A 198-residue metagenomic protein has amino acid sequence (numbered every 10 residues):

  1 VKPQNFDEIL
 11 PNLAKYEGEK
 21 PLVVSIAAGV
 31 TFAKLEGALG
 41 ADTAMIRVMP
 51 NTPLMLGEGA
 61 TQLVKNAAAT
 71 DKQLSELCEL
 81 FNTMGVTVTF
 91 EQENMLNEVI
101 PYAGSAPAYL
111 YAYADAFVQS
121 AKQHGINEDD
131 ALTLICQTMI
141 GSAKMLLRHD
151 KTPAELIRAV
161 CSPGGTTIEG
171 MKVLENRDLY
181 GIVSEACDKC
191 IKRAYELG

Functional and structural regions predicted by a protein language model:
V1-L63, A67: Rossmann-like NAD(P)(H) cofactor-binding subdomain of soluble oxidoreductases
N5, T31-K34, E76, F117 (+4 more regions): Hydrophobic alpha-helical segments typical of transmembrane helices and their membrane-interface/capping positions
L13, D71-K72, V99, V183: Structured catalytic cores of enzymes that bind and process phosphorylated ligands/cofactors
A27-V30, P50-L54, A103, Q137-M139 (+1 more regions): Glycine-rich beta-alpha junction loops
K34-A44, A60-E98, Y109-R148, R193: Internal alpha-helical scaffold of NAD(P)-dependent oxidoreductase catalytic cores
M45-I46, M95-P101, P153-R158: Short pre-catalytic strand/loop immediately N-terminal to key active-site residues, enriched for Gly-Thr
C136-G198: NAD(P)-dependent Rossmann-like dehydrogenase/reductase catalytic/cofactor-binding core
